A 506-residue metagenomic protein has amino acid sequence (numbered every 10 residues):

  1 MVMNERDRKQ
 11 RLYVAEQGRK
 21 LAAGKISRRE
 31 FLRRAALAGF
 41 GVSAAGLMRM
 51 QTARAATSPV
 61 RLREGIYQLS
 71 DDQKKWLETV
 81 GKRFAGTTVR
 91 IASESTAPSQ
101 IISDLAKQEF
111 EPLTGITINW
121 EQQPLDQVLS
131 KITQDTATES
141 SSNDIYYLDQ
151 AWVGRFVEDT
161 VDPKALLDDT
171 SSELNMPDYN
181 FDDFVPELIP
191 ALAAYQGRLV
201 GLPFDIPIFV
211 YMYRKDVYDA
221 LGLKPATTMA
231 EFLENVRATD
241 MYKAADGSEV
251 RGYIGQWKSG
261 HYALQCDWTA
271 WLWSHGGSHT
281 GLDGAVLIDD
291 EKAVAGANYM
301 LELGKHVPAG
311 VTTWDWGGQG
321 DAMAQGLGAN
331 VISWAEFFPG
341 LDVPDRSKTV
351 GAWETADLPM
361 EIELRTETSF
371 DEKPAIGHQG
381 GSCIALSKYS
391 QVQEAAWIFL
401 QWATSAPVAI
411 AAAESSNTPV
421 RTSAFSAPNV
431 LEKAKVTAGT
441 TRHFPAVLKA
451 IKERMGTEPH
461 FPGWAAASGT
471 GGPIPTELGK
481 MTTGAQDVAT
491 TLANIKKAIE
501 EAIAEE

Functional and structural regions predicted by a protein language model:
M1-E30, T52-R54: N-terminal secretory signal peptides
E30-A56: N-terminal export signals
V60-R83, Q150-F209, E249, L264 (+4 more regions): Hinge/lid segment of periplasmic solute-binding proteins
E64, A85-T96, I116-E121, D144-I145 (+2 more regions): Short, well-ordered beta-strand elements
L105-E187, D216-T227, A322, A329-N330 (+2 more regions): Extracytoplasmic "Venus flytrap"/periplasmic binding protein-like
A191-F204, F209, L233-V286, K292 (+1 more regions): Extracytoplasmic/periplasmic solute-binding protein
N235-D240, L282-T313, D357-E361: Glycine-centered hinge/linker elements that transmit conformational signals in sensory and ligand-binding systems
G439-A498: C-terminal capping/gating helix-and-loop segments adjacent to ligand/active sites or protein-protein/ligand interfaces
